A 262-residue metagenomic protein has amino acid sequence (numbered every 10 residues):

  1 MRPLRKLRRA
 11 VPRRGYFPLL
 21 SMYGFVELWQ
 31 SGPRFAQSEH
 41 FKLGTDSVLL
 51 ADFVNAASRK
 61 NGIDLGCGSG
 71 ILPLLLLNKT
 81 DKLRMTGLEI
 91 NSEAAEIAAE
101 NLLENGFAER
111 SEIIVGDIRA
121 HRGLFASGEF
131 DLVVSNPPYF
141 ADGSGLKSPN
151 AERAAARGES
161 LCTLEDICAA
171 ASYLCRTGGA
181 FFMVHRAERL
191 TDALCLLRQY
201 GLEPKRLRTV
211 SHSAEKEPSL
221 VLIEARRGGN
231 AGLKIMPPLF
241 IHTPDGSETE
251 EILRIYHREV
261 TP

Functional and structural regions predicted by a protein language model:
P3-Y16: Positively charged N-terminal leader segments that act as targeting/secretion signals
L20-A57: Class I SAM-dependent transferase core
W29, F107, R198-G201: Short, structurally constrained coil/turn elements that cap an alpha-helix or connect an alpha-helix to the following
R34, R84, R110-E112, E203-R206: Conserved beta-strand segments of alpha/beta enzyme cores
L43, L161-P218: Conserved Class I SAM-dependent methyltransferase catalytic core
D46, D52-L146, A169: Conserved SAM/SAH cofactor-binding pocket of Class I
P137-D166: Mobile active-site "lid"/loop adjacent to the S-adenosyl-L-methionine
E217-P262: SAM/dcSAM-binding transferase cores
